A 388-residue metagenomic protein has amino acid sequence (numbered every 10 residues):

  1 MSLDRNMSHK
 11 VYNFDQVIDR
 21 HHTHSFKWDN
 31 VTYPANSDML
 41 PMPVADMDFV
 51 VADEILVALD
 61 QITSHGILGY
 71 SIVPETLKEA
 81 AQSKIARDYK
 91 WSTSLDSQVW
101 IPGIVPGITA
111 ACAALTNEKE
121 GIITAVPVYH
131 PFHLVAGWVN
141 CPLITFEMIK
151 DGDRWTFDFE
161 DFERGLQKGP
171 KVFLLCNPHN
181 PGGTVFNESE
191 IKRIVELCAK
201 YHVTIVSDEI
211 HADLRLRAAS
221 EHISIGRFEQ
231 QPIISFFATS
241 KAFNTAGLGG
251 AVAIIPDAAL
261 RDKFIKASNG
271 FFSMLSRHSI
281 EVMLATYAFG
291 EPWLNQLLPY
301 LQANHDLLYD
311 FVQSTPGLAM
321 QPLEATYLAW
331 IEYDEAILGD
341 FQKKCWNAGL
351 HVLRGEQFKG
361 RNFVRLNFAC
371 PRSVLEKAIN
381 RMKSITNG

Functional and structural regions predicted by a protein language model:
S8-G103, A110, G388: N-terminal small-domain helix-loop-helix segment of the aminotransferase-like
V57-A58, Q231-Q302: Conserved core segment of the aminotransferase class I/II
L68-E196, D213-L214, S220-R227, I234: Conserved core of the PLP fold type I
S94-L95, P322-L328, K359-R361: Short Gly/Ser/Thr- and Asp/Glu-enriched loop/turn motifs at secondary-structure junctions
V139, K200-Y201, T315, A348: Helix C-cap/helix->beta junction micro-motif
E163, I337, K343-L353, Q357-G388: PLP-dependent enzyme catalytic core of the Aspartate aminotransferase-like
L284, Y300-Y309, M320-E332: Conserved glycine-rich beta-strand-loop-beta hairpin in the small C-terminal domain of fold type I
